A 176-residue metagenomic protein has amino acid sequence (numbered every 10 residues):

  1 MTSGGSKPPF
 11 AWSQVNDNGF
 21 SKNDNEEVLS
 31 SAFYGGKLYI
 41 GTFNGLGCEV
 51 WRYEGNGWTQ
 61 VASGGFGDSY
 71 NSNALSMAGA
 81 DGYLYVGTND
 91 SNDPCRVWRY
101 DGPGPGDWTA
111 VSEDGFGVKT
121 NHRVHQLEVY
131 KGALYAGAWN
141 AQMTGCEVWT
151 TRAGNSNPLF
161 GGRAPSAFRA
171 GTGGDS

Functional and structural regions predicted by a protein language model:
M1-E27, F33, K37, F43-L75 (+6 more regions): Trp- and S/T/G-rich repeat-edge/linker motifs of beta-rich repeat architectures
